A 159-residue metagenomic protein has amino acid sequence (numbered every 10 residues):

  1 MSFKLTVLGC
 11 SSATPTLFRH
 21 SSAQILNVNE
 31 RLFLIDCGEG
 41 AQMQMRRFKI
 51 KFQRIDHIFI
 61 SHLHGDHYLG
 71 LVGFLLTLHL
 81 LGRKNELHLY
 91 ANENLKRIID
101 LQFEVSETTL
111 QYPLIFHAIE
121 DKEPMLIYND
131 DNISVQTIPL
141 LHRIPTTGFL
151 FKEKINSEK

Functional and structural regions predicted by a protein language model:
M1-K159: Binuclear metal-dependent hydrolase catalytic cores
